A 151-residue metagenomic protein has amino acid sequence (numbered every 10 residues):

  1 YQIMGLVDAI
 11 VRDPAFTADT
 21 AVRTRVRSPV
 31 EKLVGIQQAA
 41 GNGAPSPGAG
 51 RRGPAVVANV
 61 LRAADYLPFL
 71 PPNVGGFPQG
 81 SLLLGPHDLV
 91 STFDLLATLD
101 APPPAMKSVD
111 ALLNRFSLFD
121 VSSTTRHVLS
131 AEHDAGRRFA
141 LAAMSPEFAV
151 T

Functional and structural regions predicted by a protein language model:
Q2-T151: Flexible, low-complexity segments enriched for small/polar residues
